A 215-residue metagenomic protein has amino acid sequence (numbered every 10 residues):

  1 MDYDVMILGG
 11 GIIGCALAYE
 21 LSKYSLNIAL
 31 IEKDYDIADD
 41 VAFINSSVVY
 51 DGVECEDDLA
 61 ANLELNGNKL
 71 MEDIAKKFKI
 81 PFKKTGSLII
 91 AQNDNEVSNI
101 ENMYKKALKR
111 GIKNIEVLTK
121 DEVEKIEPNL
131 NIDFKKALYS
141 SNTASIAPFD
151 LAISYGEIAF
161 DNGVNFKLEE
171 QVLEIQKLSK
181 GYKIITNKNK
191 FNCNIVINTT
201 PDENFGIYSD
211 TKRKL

Functional and structural regions predicted by a protein language model:
Y3-L30: N-terminal Rossmann-like FAD-binding beta1-loop-alpha1 element of flavoenzymes
G10, V53, T200-P201: Glycine-rich, N-terminal phosphate-binding loop of Rossmann-like dinucleotide-binding domains
S22-I44: Glycine-rich FAD pyrophosphate-binding loop
E32, K84, T119-K120, L168-E170 (+1 more regions): Short loop/edge segments at beta-strand edges and connector loops that shape dinucleotide/nucleotide cofactor-binding
A38, K190-L215: Central helical "cap/lid" subdomain
S46-I126: Dinucleotide-binding Rossmann-like beta1-alpha1 core, especially the glycine-rich loop that anchors the ADP
N95, I126-F134, Q176-K183: A short, glycine/Asx- and small/polar-enriched loop/turn that sits immediately N-terminal to a beta-strand
L138-I195, T199-T200: Helical element adjacent to the flavin cofactor pocket in flavoenzyme catalytic cores
